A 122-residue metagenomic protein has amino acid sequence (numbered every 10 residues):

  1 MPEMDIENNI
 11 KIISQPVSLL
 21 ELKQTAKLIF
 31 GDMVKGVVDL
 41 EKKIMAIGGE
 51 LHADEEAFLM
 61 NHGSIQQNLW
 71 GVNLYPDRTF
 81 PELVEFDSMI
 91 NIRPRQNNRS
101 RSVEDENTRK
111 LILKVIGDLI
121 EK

Functional and structural regions predicted by a protein language model:
P2-N9: Eukaryotic low-complexity, non-globular regulatory regions
I13, A26-F30, I65-N73: Short, mixed-charge, low-aromatic patches
S14-F58: Negatively charged, low-complexity tracts enriched in Asp/Glu with abundant Ser/Thr
S18-A26, P94-D105: Short histidine-centered catalytic/ligand-binding loop motif
E50-P81: Amphipathic, interaction-prone secondary-structure segments
P76-V103: Intrinsically disordered, low-complexity regulatory segments enriched in Ser/Thr/Pro and charged residues
R101-K122: Well-ordered alpha/beta subsegment
